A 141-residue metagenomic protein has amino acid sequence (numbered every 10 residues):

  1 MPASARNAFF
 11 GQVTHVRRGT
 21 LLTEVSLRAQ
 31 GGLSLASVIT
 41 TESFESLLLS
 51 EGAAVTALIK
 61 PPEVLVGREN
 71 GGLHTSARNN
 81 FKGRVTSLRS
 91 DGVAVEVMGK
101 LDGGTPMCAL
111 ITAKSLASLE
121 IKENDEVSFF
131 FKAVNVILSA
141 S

Functional and structural regions predicted by a protein language model:
M1-F10, H15, L33-S34, T41-R89 (+3 more regions): Glycine/charge-rich catalytic "coupling/switch" loops of P-loop NTPases
Q12-S26, Q30: Amphipathic repeat-derived elements
T20-S26, D91-G99: Short aromatic-glycine-enriched beta-strand elements
S26-A36, M98-M107: Short, basic/aromatic beta-hairpin or loop at an interaction surface
L110: C-terminal binding/interaction regions
